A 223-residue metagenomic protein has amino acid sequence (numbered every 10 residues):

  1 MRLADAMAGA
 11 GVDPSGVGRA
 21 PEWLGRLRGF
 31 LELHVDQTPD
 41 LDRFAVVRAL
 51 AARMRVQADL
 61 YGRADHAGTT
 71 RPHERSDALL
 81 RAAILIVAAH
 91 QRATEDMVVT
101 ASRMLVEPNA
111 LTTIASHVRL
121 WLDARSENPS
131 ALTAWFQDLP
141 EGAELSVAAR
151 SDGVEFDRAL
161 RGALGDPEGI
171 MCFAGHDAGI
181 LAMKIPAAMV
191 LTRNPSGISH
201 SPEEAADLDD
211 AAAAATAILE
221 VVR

Functional and structural regions predicted by a protein language model:
M1-P129: Midchain, well-structured core segments that form catalytic/ion-binding scaffolds
R43-R48, M104-N109, R158, M171-M189: Short glycine-rich, acidic/polar surface loops and turns
V56-D59, A188-R193: Non-cysteine beta-strand/loop elements that form the S-adenosyl-L-methionine
H66, T70-T94, T192-R223: His/Asp/Glu-rich mid-to-C-terminal helical/loop segments that flank catalytic regions of hydrolases
R125-P129, A148-D152, G197-L208: Short beta-alpha connecting loops at secondary-structure transitions that line or flank enzyme active sites
T133-G142: Short amphipathic alpha-helices in soluble, non-transmembrane regions that often serve as interface/regulatory elements
E141-A149: Conserved short beta-strand edge segments in small beta-sheet-based binding/regulatory domains
D152-D166: Short, low-order "capping/linker" segments at domain edges
